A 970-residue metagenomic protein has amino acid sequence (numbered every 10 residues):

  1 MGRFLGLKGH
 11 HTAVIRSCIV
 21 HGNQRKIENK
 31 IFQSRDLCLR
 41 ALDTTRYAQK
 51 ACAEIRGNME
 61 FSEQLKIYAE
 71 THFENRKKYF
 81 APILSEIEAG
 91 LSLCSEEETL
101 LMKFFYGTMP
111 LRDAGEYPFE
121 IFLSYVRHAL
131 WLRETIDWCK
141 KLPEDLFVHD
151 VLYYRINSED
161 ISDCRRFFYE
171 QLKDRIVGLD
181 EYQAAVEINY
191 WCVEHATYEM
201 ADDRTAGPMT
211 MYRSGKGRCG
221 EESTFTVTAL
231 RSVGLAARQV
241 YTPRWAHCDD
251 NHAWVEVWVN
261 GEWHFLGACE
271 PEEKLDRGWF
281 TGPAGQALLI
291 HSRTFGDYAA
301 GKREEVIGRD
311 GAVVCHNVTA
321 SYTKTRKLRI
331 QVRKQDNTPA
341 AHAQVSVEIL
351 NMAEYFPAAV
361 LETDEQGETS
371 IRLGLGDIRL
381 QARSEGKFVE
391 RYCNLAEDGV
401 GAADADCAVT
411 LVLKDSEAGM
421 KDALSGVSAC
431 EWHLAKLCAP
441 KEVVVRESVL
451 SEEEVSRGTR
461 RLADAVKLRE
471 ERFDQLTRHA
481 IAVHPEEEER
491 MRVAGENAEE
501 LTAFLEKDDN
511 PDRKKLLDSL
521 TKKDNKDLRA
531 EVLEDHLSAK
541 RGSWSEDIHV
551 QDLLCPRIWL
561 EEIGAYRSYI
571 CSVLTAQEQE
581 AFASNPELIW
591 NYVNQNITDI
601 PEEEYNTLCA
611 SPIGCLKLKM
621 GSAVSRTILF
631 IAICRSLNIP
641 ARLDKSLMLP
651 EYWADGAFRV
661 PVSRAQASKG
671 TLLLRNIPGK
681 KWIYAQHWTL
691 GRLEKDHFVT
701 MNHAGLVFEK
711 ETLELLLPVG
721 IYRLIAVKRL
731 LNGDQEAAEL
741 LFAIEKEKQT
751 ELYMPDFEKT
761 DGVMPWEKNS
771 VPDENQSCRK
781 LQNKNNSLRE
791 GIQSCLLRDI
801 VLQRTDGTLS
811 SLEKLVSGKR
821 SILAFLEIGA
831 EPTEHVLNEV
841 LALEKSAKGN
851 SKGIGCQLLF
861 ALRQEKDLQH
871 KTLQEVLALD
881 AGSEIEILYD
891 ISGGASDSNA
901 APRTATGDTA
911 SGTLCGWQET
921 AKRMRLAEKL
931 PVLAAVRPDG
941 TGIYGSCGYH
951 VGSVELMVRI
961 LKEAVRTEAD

Functional and structural regions predicted by a protein language model:
G6, H11, V20-R40, T44-T45 (+3 more regions): Secondary-structure boundary elements
G6, N23, N29-F32, D36-D43 (+13 more regions): Hydrophobic/aromatic-rich core segments of domains that either
N351-R372, C393, K695-E711: Short, acidic Ser/Thr/Gly-rich low-complexity loop/linker segments typical of extracellular and cell-surface proteins
G386-S416, L730-G762, Q776: Structured interaction patches on ligand/partner-binding surfaces of diverse proteins
V801-R820: A short beta-strand-turn-helix
L815-E834, Q857-L859: Short active-site neighborhood of thiol/selenol oxidoreductases, capturing the structured segment around
H835-A878: Structural microenvironment flanking redox-active thiols in thiol-disulfide oxidoreductases
G894-D897, G907, G912-L956: Thiol/disulfide oxidoreductase modules built on the thioredoxin-like
